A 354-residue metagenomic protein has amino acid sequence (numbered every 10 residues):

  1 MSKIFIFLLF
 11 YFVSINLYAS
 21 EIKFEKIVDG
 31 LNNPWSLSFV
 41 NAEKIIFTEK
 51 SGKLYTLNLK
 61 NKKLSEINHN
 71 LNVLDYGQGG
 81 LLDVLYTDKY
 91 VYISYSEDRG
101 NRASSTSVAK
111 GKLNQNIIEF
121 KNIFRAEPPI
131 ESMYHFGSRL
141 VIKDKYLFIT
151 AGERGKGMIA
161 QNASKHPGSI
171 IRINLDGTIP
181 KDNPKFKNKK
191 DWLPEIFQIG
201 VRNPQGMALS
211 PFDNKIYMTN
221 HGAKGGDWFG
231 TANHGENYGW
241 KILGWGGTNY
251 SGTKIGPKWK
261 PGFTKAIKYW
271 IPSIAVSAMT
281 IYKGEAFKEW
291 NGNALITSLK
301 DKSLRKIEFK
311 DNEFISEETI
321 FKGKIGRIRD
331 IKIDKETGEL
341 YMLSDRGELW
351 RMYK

Functional and structural regions predicted by a protein language model:
M1-F5, K354: Positively charged n-region of N-terminal signal peptides that target proteins for export
F7-F10: Hydrophobic alpha-helical signal peptides and transmembrane signal-/tail-anchor segments that drive secretory-pathway
S14-I15: N-terminal signal peptide c-region/cleavage motif recognized by signal peptidases
S20-G157, G206-H221, P272-K310, K335-K354: Acidic, Gly/Ser/Thr-rich repeat motifs that build Ca2+-stabilized beta-propeller blades
V28, N68-H69, F124-R125, F186 (+5 more regions): Residue-level detector of conserved, well-ordered beta-strand and adjacent loop positions that form binding/recognition
G79-L81, E153-E318, G326: Beta-propeller domain segments
E97, F124-P128, K187-K189, G246 (+1 more regions): Short, solvent-exposed aromatic-acidic interface loops
I328-D330: Repeated scaffold domains used in trafficking and secretory/extracellular systems, primarily beta-propellers
